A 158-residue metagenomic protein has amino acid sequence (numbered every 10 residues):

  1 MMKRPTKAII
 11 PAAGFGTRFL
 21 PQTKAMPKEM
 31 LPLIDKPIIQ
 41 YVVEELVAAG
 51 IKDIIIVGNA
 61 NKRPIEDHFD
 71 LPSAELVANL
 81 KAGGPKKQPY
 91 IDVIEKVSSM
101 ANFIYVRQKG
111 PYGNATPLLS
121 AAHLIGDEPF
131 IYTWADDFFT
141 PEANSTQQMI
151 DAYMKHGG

Functional and structural regions predicted by a protein language model:
M2-K81, N144-Q148: N-terminal glycine-rich phosphate-binding loop and ensuing alpha1 helix
I65, E75-A78, K87-G158: Conserved beta-loop-beta/alpha segment of the NTase-like Rossmann-fold superfamily that binds/positions NTPs
